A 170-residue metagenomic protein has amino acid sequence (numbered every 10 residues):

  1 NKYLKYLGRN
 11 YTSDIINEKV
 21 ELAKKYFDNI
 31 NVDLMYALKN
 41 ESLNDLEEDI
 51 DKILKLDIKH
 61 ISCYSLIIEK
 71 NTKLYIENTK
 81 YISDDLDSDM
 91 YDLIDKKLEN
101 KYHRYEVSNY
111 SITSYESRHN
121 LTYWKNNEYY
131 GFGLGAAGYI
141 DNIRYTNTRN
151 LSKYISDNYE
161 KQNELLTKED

Functional and structural regions predicted by a protein language model:
N1-D170: C-terminal scaffold of the Radical SAM
